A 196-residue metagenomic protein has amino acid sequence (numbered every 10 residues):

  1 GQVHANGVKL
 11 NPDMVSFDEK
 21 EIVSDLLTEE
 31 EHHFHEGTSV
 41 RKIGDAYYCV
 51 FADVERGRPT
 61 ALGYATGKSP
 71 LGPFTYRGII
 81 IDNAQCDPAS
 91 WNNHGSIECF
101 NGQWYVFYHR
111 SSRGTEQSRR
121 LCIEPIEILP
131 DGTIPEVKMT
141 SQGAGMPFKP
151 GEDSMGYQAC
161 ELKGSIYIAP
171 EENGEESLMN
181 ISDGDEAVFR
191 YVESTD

Functional and structural regions predicted by a protein language model:
G1-D196: Carbohydrate-active catalytic/glycan-binding domains of CAZyme proteins, especially the secreted or lumenal ectodomains
